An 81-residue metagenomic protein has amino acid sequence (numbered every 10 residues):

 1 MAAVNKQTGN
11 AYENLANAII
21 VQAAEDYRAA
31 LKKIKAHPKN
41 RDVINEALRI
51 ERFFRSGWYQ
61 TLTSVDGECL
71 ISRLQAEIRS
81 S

Functional and structural regions predicted by a protein language model:
M1, I78-S81: Short intrinsically disordered terminal tails
A2-P38: N-terminal acidic leader/helix
D26-A30, I34, G57-T61, S81: Short secondary-structure junctions and interdomain/linker hinges
R41-R79: Short, charge-rich amphipathic interface segments used for partner binding and complex assembly
